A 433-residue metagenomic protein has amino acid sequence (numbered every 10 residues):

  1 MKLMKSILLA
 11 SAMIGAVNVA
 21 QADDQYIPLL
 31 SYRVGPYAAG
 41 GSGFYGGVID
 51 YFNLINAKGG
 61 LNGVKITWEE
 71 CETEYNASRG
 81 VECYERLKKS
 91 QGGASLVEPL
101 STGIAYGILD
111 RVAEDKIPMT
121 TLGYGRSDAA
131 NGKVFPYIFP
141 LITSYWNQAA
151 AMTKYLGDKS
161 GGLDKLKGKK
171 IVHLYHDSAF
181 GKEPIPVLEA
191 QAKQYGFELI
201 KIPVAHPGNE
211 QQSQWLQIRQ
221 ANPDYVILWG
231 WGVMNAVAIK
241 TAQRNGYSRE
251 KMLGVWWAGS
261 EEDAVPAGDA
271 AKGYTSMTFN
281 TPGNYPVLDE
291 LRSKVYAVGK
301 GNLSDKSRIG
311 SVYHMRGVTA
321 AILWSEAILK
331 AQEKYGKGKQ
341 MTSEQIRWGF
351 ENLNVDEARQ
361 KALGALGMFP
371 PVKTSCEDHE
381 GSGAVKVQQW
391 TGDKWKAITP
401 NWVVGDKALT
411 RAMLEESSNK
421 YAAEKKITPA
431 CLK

Functional and structural regions predicted by a protein language model:
M1-L8: Bacterial N-terminal signal peptides that target proteins for export
A16-A22: Sec/Tat signal peptide C-region and signal peptidase I cleavage site
D23-Y26, G63-T67, S90-L96, E114-M119 (+6 more regions): Loop/turn elements at helix/coil->beta-strand transitions in domains of secreted/extracellular proteins
D24-Y26, A39-I49, N53, K58-G132 (+4 more regions): Beta-alpha junction/loop-to-helix N-cap segments that form part of ligand/metal-binding clefts
T73, M119-T121, G125-A130, P207 (+2 more regions): Venus flytrap/periplasmic-binding-protein-like
R79, K89, S127-D128, P136-G246 (+1 more regions): Extracellular/periplasmic Venus flytrap/periplasmic-binding protein
A242-A321, T428: Extracellular/periplasmic periplasmic-binding protein-like sensory domains
N302-H314, S325-P400: Segments of small-molecule ligand-sensing domains
